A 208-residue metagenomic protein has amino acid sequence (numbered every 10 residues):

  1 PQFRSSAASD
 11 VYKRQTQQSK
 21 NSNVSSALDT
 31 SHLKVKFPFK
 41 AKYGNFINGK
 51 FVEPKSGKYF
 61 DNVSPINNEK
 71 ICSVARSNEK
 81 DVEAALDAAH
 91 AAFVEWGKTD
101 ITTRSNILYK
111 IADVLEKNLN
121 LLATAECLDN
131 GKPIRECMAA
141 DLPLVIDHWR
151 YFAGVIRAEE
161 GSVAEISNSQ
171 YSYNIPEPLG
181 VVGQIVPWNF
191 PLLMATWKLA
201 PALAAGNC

Functional and structural regions predicted by a protein language model:
P1-Y12: Single conserved hydrophobic/aromatic residue that forms the stacking wall/gate of nucleotide- or nucleobase-binding
Q2, F51, Y173-N174: Short Gly/Pro-enriched turn/cap motifs at secondary-structure boundaries
S5, P54, S64, R76 (+1 more regions): Conserved strand-loop elements at the edges of beta-sheets that form or border functional pockets
K13-I66: Hydrophobic face of amphipathic alpha-helices that form TPR/SEL1-like repeat modules and related alpha-solenoid
G49, N68, R104, W149 (+2 more regions): Residue-level signature of catalytic and energy-coupling elements of molecular machines, predominantly ATP/GTP-dependent
E69-E159, S169: Glycine-rich loop-to-alpha-helix module at the N-terminal edge of alpha/beta enzyme cores
S162-C208: Conserved small-residue-rich beta-alpha loop and adjacent elements that most often cradle the phosphate/pyrophosphate
